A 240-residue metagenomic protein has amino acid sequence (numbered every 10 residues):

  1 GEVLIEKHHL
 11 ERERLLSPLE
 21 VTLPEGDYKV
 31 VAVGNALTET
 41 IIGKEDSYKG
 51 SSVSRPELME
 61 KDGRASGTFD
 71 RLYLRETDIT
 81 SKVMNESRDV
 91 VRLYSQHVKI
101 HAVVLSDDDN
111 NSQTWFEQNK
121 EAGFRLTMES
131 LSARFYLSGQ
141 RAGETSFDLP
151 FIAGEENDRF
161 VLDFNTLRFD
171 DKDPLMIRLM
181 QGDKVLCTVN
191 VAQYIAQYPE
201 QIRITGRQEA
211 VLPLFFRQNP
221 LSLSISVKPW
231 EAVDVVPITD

Functional and structural regions predicted by a protein language model:
G1-K44, Q113-Y198, D240: Tryptophan-paired
V3-Q96: Short, low-hydrophobicity acidic/polar segments
V53-S95, N190-D240: Extracellular beta-sheet/turn segments enriched in Thr/Pro/Gly and aliphatic residues
R88, K99, G123: A residue-level signal for beta-strand positions that form part of recognition/binding surfaces within mature
D89-V90, D109-W115: Short helix-to-loop capping/linker segments positioned immediately adjacent to catalytic or ligand/cofactor-binding
R92-D108: A short, Gly/Thr-enriched small/hydrophobic beta-strand-prone motif that recurs across taxa
